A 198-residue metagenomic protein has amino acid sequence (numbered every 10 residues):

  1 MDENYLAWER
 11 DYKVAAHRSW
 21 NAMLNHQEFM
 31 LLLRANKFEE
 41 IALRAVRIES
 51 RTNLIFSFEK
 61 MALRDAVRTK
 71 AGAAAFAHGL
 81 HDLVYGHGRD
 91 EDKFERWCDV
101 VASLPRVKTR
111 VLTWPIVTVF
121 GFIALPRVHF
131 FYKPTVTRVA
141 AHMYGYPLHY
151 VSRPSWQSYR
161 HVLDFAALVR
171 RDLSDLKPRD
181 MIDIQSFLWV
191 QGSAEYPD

Functional and structural regions predicted by a protein language model:
M1-R110, P126-D198: An N-terminal alpha-helical hairpin/helix-loop-helix interaction module that forms a charged, gly/pro-flexible surface
V117-L125: Contiguous, well-ordered alpha-helical segments that form the cores/surfaces of helical PPI scaffolds
